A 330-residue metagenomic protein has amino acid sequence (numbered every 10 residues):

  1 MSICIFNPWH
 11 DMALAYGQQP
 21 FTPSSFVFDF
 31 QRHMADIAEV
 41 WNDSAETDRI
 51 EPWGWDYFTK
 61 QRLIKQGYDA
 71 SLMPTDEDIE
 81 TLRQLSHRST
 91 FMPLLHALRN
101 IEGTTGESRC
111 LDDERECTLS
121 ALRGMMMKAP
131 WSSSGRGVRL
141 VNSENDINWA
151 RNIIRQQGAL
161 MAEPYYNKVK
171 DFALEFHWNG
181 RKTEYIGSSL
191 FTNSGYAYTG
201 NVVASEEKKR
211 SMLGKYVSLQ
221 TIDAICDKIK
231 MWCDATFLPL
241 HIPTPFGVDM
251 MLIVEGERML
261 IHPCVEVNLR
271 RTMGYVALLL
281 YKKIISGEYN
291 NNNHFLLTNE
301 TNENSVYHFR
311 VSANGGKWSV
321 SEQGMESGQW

Functional and structural regions predicted by a protein language model:
M1-A45: N-terminal "leader" segments that precede or initiate the main folded domain
F26-T118, S132-S133: Conserved N-proximal alpha/beta basic substrate-recognition cap immediately N-terminal to, or forming the N-lobe
D43, R270-V306: Active-site "cap" helix and flanking loop/linker of ATP-utilizing ligase/carboxylase catalytic domains
L122-L140, G158-K168, V248, E266: ATP-grasp fold ATP-binding core
M125-W149, K170-A173, N193-L213: Glycine-rich phosphate-binding loop of ATP-grasp-fold ATP-dependent ligases
P130-S132, I253, V267-G274: Short acidic, Gly/Ser-rich segments with clustered Asp/Glu that frequently serve as metal-coordination loops in enzyme
E144-T199, M251-C264: Phosphate-binding site of ATP-dependent enzymes
A197-M259, G287, L297-G315, G328-Q329: A long amphipathic alpha-helix within ATP-dependent nucleotide-binding catalytic cores
